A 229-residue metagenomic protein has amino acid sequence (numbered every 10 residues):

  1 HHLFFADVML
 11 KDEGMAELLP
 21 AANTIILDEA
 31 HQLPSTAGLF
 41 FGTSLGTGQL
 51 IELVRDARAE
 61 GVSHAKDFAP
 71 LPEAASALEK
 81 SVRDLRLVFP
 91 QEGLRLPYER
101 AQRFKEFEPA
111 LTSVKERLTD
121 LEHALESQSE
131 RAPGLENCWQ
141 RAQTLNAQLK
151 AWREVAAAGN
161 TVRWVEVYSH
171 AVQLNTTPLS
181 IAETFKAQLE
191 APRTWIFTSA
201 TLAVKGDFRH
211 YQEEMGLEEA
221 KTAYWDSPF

Functional and structural regions predicted by a protein language model:
H1-F229: ASCE RecA-like P-loop NTPase motor cores that couple ATP hydrolysis to mechanical translocation on nucleic acids
